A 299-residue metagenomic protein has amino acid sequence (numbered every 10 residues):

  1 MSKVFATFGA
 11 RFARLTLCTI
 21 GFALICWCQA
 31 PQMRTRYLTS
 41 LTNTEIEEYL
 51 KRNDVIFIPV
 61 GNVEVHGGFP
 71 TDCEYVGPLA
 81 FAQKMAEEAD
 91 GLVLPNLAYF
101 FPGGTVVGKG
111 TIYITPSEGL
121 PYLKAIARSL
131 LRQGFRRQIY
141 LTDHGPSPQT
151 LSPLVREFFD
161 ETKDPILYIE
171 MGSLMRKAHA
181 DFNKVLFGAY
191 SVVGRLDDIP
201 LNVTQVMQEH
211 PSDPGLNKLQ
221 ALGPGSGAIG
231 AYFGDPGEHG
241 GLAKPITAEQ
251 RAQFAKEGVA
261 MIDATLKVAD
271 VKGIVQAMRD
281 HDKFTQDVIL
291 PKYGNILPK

Functional and structural regions predicted by a protein language model:
M1-R11: N-terminal secretory signal peptides that target proteins for export/translocation
A6, R14-L17, F254: Sequence-pattern detector for short linear motifs and compositional/periodic biases rather than a specific fold
A13-C26: Bacterial N-terminal signal peptides
Q29-G91, P95-G104, G108-I114, P121-I139 (+1 more regions): Extended, histidine- and acidic-residue-enriched regions that form the cofactor-binding/catalytic faces
